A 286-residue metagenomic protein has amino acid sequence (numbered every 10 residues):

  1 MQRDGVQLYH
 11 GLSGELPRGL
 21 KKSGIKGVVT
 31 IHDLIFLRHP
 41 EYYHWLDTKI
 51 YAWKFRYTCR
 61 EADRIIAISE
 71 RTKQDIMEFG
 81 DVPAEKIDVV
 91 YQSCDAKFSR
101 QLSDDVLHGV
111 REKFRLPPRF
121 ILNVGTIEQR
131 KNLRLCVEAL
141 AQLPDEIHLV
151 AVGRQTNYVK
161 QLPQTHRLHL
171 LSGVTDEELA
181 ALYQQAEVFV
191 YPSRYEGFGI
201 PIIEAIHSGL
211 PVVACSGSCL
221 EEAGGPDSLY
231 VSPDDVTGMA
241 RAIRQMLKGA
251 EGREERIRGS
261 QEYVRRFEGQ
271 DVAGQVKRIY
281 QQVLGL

Functional and structural regions predicted by a protein language model:
M1-L286: Carbohydrate transferase catalytic cores enriched for Leloir-type hexosyltransferases
